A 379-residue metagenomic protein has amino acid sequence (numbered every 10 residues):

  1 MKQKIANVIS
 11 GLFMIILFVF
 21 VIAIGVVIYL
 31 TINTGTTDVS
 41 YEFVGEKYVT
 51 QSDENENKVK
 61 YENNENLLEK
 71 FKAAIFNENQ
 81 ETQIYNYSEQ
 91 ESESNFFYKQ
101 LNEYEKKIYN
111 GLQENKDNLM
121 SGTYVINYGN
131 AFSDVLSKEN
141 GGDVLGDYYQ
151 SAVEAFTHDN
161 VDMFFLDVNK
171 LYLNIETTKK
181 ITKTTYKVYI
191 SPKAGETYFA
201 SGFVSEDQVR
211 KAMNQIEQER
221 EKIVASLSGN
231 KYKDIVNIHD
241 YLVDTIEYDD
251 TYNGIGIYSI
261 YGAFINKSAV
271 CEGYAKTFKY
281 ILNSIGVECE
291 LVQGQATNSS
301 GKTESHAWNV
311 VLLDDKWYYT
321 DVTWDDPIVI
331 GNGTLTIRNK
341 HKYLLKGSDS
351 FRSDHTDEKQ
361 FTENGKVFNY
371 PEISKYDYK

Functional and structural regions predicted by a protein language model:
K2-N230, F351-K379: N-terminal accessory/pre-domain segments preceding catalytic cores
D143, D147-Q150, E154-D162, T251-G254 (+3 more regions): Mature secreted bioactive peptide module from preproproteins
V188-I190, G262, N266-S268, K316-V322: Short, well-ordered strand-loop elements centered on a beta-strand within folded domains, enriched for acidic residues
V204-A263: Secondary-structure boundary elements
V209, F264, S268-C271, I337-H341: Flexible, glycine- and charge-enriched loops at secondary-structure boundaries
I255-A269, G273-Y280: Conserved active-site-adjacent core of cysteine acyl-enzyme catalytic domains
G273-D349: Hydrophobic/aromatic-rich core segments of domains that either
